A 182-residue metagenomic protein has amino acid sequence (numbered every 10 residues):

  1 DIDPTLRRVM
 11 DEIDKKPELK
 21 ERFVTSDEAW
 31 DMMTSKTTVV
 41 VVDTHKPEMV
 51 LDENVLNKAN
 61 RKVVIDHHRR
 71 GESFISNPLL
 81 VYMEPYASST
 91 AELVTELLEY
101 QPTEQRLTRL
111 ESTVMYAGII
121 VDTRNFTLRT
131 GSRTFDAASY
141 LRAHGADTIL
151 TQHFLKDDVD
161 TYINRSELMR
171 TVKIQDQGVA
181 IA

Functional and structural regions predicted by a protein language model:
D1-E18, A29-D31, S35-K36, Y116 (+1 more regions): Hydrophobic helix-and-loop "lid/oligomerization" segment in the mid-to-C-terminal part of catalytic domains
E12, E18-E21, E28-D31, E48 (+8 more regions): Glutamate identity and glutamate-enriched acidic tracts
I13-P17, D43, K58-R61, Y82-P85 (+2 more regions): Short, low-complexity, polar/charged sequence segments that are solvent-exposed and flexible
K16-K20, K46-E48, R61-I65, E84-S88 (+3 more regions): Short, surface-exposed linear patches
E18-L80: Active-site cofactor/cluster-binding pocket
F23-V24, H67-R70, T90-V94, A143-D147 (+2 more regions): Short, surface-exposed, polar/charged, turn-prone segments marking secondary-structure boundaries
T38-V50, P85-E92, D147-V159: Short charge-dense sequence patches
H67-A138: Short alpha-helices
